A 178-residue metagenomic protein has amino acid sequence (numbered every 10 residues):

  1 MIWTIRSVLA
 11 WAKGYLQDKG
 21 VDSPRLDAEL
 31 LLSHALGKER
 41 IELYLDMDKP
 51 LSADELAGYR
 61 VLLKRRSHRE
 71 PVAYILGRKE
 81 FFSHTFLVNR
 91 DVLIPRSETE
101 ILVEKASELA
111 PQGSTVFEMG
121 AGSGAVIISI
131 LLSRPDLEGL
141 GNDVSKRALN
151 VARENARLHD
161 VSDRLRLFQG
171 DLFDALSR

Functional and structural regions predicted by a protein language model:
M1-L76: N-terminal auxiliary segments of SAM/dcSAM-dependent transferases
Y15, H34, L109, S133 (+1 more regions): Active-site catalytic microenvironments for nucleophilic, acid-base chemistry
D18, K38, Q112, D136-L137: Short, well-ordered coil loops that connect the C-terminus of an alpha-helix to the N-terminus of a beta-strand
V21, R134-D136, R157-S162: Short helix-capping segments at alpha-helix termini
L45-M47, L56-R134, N142-E154, Q169-G170 (+1 more regions): SAM-dependent Rossmann-like transferase core, predominantly class I methyltransferases with a strong bias toward
T115, E138, R164: Residues at the starts of beta-strands that form the adenosine-phosphate
D160-L172: Conserved SAM-binding strand-loop segment of SAM-dependent methyltransferases
